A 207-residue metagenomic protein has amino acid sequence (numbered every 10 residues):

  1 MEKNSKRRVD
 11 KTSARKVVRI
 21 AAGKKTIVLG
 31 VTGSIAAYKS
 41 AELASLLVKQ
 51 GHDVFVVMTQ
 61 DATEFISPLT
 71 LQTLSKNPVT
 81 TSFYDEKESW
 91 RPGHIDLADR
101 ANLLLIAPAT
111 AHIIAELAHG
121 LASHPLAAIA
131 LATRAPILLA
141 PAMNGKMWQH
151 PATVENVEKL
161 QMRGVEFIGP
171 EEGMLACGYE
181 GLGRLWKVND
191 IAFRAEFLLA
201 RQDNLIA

Functional and structural regions predicted by a protein language model:
E2-L139, N144-A207: A cross-family phosphate/adenosyl-ligand binding-site feature
